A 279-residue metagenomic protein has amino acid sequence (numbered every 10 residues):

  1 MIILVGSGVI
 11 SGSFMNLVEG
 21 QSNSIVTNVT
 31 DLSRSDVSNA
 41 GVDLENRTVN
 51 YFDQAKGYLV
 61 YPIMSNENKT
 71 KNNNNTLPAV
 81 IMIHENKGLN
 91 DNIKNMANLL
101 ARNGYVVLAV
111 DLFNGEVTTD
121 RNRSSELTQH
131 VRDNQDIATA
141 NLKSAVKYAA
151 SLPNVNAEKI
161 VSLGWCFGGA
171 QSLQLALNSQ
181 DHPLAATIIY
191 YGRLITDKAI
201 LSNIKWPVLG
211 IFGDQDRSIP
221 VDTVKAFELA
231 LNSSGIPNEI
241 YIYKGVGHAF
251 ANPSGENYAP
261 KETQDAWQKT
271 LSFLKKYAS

Functional and structural regions predicted by a protein language model:
M1-G20: Secretory targeting signatures
N23-D36, A40, T48-A150, S254: Serine-hydrolase catalytic machinery in alpha/beta-hydrolase-like enzymes
M96, P220-L229: Short alpha-helix in the alpha/beta-hydrolase fold that links the catalytic acid
L112-E116, R193, V246: Short beta-to-alpha linker loops that shape the active-site pocket of alpha/beta-hydrolase fold enzymes
K143-N203: Primarily recognizes the serine-hydrolase "nucleophile elbow" in alpha/beta-hydrolase and SGNH/GDSL folds
I204, G210-F212: Short beta-strand/loop motif that positions the catalytic acidic residue of the alpha/beta-hydrolase fold
Q215-I219: Acidic catalytic loop of the alpha/beta-hydrolase fold
N232-S279: C-terminal catalytic histidine-bearing segment of alpha/beta-hydrolase fold enzymes
